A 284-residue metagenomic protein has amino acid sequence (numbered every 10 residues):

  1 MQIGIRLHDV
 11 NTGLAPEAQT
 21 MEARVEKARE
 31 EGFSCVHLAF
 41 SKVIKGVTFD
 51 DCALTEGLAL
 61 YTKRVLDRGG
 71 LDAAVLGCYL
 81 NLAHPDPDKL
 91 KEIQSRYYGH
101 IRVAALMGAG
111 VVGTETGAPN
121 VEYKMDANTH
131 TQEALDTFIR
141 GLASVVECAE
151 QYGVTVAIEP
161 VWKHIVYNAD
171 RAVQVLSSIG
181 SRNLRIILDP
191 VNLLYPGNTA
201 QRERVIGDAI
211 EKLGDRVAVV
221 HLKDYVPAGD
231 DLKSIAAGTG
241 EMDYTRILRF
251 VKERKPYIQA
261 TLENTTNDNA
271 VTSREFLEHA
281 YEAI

Functional and structural regions predicted by a protein language model:
M1-I3, G32-S34, D67-A74, M107-V111 (+4 more regions): Short, well-ordered coil/turn segments that N-cap beta-strands
I3-L7, N11, A18, V36 (+1 more regions): Acidic/histidine-rich catalytic cores of soluble enzymes
A15-A28, E92-I101, T199-I210: Short, acidic/polar
M21-K42, M107-G108: Catalytic domains of carbohydrate-active enzymes, especially glycoside hydrolases
E22, E26, L60-Y61, V65-G69 (+1 more regions): Active-site acidic/histidine proton-transfer and metal-coordination neighborhood in alpha/beta enzyme cores
H37-Y61, T116-E122: Glycine-rich, proline-tolerant flexible connector loops at the mouths of alpha/beta enzymes
T261-T272: A short, acidic, flexible beta-alpha connecting loop/helix-capping segment that sits on the rim of active
A270-I284: C-terminal helical cap(s) of enzyme catalytic domains, especially alpha/beta-barrels
